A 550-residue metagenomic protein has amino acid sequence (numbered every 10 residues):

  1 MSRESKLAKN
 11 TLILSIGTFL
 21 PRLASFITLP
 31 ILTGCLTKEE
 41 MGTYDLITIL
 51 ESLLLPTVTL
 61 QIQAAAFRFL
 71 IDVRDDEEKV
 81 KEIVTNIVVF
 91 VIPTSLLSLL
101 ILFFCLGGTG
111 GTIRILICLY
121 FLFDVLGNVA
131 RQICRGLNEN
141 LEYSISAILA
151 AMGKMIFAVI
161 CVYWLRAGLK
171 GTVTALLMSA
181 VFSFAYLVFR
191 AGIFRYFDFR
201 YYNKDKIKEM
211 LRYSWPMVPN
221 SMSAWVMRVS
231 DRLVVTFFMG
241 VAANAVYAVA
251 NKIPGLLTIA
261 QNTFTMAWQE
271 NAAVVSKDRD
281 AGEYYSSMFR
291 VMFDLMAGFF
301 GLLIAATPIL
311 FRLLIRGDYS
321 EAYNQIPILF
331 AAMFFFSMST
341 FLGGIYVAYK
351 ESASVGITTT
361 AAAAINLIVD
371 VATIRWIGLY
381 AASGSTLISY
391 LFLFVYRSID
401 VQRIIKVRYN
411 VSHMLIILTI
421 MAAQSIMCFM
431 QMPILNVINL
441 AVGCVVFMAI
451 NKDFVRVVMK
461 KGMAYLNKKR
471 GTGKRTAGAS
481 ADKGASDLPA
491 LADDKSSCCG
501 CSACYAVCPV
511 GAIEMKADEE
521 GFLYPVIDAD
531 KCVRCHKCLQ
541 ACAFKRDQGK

Functional and structural regions predicted by a protein language model:
M1-R3, L7, I115, L169 (+8 more regions): Interhelical loop/hinge segments that connect adjacent transmembrane helices in multipass membrane
K6-Q63, M155, V159, L176 (+2 more regions): Signature of the first transmembrane helix
N10-S25, A150, A175-L187, A191 (+4 more regions): Transmembrane helical elements of multi-pass membrane transporters/channels
L29-P30, T59-D75, A250, P254-F293 (+1 more regions): Helix-loop junctions and terminal segments of transmembrane helices in multi-pass membrane transport/translocation
K38, F104-I117, I304-T340, Y380: Interfacial segments at transmembrane-helix termini and the short loops linking adjacent helices
F69, D124-A147, F330-A361, V401-I405: Membrane-interface junctions at transmembrane-helix termini in multi-pass inner-membrane proteins
S146-I193, T360-N366, L379-D400, N439-V442: Hydrophobic alpha-helical transmembrane segments
M427-K483: Membrane-proximal transmembrane or re-entrant/amphipathic helices at the cytosolic face
